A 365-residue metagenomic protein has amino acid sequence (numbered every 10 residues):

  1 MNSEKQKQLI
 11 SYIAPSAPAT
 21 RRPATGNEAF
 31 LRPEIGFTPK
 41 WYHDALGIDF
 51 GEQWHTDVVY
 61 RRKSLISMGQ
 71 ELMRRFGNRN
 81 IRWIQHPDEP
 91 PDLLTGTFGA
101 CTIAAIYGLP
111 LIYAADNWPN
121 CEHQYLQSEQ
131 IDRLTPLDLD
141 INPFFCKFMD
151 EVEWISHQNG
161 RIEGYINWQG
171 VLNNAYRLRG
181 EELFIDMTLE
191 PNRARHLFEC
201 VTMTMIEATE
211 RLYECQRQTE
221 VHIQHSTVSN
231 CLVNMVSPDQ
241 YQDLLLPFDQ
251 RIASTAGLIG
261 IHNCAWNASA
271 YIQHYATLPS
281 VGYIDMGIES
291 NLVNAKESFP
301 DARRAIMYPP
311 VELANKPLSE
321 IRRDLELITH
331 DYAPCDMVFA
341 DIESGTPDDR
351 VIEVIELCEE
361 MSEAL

Functional and structural regions predicted by a protein language model:
M1-V58, L137-L365: Active-site loop segments of alpha/beta catalytic cores
T56-P110: Membrane helical hairpin/interfacial module
L109-N117: Conserved donor-binding loop and adjoining core beta-sheet/short helix segment in diverse acyl/aminoacyl transferases
D116-D150: A gly/proline- and charged-residue-enriched helix-loop-helix capping module
